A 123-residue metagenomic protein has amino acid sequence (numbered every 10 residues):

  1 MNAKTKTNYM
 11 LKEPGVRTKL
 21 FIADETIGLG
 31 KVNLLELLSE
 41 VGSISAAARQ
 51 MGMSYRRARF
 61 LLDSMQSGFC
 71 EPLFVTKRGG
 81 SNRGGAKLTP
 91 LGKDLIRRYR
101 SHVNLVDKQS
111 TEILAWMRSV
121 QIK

Functional and structural regions predicted by a protein language model:
Y9-A23: Short, Lys/Arg-enriched N-terminal segment that forms or immediately precedes the first helix of a structured domain
L38-A48: Short helix-boundary/capping micro-motifs
G52-S54: Central "turn" residue of the DNA-binding helix-turn-helix
L61: Residues within the DNA-recognition helix of helix-turn-helix
S67-P72: Residue cluster at the C-terminal edge of the helix-turn-helix DNA-binding motif
T76-S101: Basic, amphipathic "hinge/linker" alpha-helix immediately C-terminal to the N-terminal HTH DNA-binding motif
D94-K123: Helix-turn-helix/homeodomain-like alpha-helical modules used for DNA recognition and transcription-factor dimerization
